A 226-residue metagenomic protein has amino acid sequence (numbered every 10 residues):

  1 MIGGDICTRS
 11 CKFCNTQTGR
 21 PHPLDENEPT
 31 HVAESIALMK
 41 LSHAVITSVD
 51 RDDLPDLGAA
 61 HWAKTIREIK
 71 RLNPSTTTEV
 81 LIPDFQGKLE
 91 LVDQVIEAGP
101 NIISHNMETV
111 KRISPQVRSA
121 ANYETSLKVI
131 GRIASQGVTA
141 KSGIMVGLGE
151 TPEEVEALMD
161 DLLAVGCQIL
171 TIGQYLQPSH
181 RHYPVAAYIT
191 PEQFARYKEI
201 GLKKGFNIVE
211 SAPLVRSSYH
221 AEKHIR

Functional and structural regions predicted by a protein language model:
M1-E28: Canonical Radical SAM [4Fe-4S] cluster-binding loop centered on the CxxxCxxC motif and its immediate flanking residues
T18-V45: Conserved alpha-helical substructure of the radical SAM core
T30-K40, K64-T76, E90, I96-A98 (+1 more regions): Auxiliary Fe-S-binding modules of radical SAM enzymes
A44-I46, T78, I103-H105, L170 (+1 more regions): Hydrophobic residues within beta-strands of alpha/beta enzymes
A44-K64, E150-E154: Conserved glycine-rich "GG(E/T)P / GGGxP" loop and the immediately following alpha-helix in the radical SAM core
I46, V80, S142-I144: Structural beta-sheet core signal
V49-R51, P83, M107-V110, Q174-Y175 (+1 more regions): Short, ordered loop/turn segments at secondary-structure junctions
D53-T65, I113, V117-L127: Active-site-adjacent beta->alpha loops and helix N-cap segments on the catalytic face of soluble alpha/beta enzymes
